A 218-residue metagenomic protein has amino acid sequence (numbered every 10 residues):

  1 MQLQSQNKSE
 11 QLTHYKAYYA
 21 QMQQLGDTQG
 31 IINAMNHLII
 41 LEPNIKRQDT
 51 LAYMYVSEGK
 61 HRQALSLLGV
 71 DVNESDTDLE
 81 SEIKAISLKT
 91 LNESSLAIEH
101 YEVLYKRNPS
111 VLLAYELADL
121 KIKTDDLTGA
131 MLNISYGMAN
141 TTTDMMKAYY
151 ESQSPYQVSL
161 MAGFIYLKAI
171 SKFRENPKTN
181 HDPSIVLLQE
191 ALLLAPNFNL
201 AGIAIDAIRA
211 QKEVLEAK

Functional and structural regions predicted by a protein language model:
M1-T50, S66: N-terminal leader/linker segments that initiate helical-solenoid repeat arrays
Q2-N7, M35-P43, G69-D76, E102-P109 (+2 more regions): Solenoid-like repeat scaffolds
Q6-A17, L41-D49, N73-I83, N108-E116 (+1 more regions): Generic helix N-cap/helix-start motif at coil->alpha-helix transitions
A20, Y53, I86, D119-L120 (+2 more regions): Residue-level recognition of tetratricopeptide repeat
L25, E58, L91, T124 (+2 more regions): Structural motif corresponding to the intra-repeat A-B loop/turn of tetratricopeptide repeats
D27-Q29, H61, S94, L127 (+1 more regions): TPR-repeat structural position
V158-K218: Terminal, low-structured helical/coil segments at or just beyond the last alpha-helical repeat
